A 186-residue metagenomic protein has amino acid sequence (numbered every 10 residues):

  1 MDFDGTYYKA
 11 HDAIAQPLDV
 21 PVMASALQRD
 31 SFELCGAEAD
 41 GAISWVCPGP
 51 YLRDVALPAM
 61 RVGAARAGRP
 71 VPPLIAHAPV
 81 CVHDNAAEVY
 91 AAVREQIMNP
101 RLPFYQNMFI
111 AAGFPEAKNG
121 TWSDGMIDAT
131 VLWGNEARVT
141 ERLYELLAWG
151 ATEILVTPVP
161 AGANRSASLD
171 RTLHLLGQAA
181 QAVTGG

Functional and structural regions predicted by a protein language model:
M1-G186: Active-site-adjacent structural elements that line small-molecule/cofactor binding pockets in enzymes
